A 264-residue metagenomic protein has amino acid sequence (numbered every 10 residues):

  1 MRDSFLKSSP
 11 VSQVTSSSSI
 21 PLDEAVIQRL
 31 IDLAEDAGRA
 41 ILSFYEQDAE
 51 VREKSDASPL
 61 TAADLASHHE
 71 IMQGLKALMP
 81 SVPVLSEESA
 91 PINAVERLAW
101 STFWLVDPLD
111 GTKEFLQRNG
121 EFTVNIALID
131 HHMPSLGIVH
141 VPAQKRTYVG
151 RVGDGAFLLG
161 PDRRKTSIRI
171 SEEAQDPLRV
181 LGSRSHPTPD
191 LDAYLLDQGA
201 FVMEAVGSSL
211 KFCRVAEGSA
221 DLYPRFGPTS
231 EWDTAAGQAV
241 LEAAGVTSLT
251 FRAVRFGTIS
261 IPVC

Functional and structural regions predicted by a protein language model:
M1-D32, A193-D197, F212-C264: Oxyanion/phosphate-interacting regions
R2-L109, A193-L196: N-terminal subdomain of lithium-sensitive/metallo-dependent phosphomonoesterases centered on the IMPase/IPPase/PAP
I41, D64, L75, T112 (+5 more regions): Residue-level signal for inorganic ion chemistry
S86-E88, G207, R252: Short loop/edge segments at beta-strand edges and connector loops that shape dinucleotide/nucleotide cofactor-binding
W100-Q144: Glycine-rich active-site/cofactor-binding loop and its immediate structural neighborhood
I126-C213, L222: Acidic beta-strand-loop-alpha-helix segment within the catalytic core of divalent metal-dependent phosphate-processing
